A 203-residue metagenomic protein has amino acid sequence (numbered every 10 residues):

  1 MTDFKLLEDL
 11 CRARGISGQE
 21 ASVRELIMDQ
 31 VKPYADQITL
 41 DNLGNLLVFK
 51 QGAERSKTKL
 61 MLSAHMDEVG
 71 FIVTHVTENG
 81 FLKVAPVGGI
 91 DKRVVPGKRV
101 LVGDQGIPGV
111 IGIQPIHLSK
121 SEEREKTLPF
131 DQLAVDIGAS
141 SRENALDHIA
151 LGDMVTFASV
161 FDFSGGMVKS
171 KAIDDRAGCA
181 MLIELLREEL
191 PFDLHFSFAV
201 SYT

Functional and structural regions predicted by a protein language model:
M1-T203: N-terminal hydrophobic/helix-forming segments and targeting peptides
